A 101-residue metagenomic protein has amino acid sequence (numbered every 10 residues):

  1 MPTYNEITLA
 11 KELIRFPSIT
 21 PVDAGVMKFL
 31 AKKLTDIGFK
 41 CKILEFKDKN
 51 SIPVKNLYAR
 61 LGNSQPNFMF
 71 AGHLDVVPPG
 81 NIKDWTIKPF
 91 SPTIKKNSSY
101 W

Functional and structural regions predicted by a protein language model:
Y4: N-terminal glycine-rich anion-binding loops that anchor highly charged ligand groups
I7-L9, D23, D75, N97: Acidic active-site catalytic centers that drive phospho-/nucleotidyl reactions and related ester hydrolyses
I7-P17: Generic N-terminal amphipathic, Lys/Arg-enriched alpha-helix
I19-P66, T86-S91: A non-catalytic alpha/beta surface segment that caps or lines the substrate-entry region of metallo-dependent hydrolase
N67-W101: Active-site metal-coordination/substrate-binding segment of hydrolases, especially metallo-dependent peptidases
